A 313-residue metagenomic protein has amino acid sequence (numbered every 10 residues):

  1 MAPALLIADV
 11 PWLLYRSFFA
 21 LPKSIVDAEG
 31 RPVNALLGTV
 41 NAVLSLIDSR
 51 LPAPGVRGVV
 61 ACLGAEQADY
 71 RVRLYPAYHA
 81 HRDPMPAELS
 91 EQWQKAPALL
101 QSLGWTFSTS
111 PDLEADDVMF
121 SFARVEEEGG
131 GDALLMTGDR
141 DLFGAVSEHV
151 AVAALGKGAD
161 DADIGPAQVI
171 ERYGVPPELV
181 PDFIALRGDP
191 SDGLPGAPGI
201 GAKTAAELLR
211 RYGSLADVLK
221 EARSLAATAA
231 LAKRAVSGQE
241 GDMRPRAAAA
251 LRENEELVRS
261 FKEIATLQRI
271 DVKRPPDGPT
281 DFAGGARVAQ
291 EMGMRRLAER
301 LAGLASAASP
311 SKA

Functional and structural regions predicted by a protein language model:
A2, L51-V60, E128, S147-H149 (+1 more regions): Non-catalytic nucleic-acid-binding/docking modules located in mid-to-C-terminal regions of nucleic-acid enzymes
A2-M136, R140-D160, R259-R274: Noncatalytic, basic helical substrate-engagement surface that gates or grips nucleic-acid strands
